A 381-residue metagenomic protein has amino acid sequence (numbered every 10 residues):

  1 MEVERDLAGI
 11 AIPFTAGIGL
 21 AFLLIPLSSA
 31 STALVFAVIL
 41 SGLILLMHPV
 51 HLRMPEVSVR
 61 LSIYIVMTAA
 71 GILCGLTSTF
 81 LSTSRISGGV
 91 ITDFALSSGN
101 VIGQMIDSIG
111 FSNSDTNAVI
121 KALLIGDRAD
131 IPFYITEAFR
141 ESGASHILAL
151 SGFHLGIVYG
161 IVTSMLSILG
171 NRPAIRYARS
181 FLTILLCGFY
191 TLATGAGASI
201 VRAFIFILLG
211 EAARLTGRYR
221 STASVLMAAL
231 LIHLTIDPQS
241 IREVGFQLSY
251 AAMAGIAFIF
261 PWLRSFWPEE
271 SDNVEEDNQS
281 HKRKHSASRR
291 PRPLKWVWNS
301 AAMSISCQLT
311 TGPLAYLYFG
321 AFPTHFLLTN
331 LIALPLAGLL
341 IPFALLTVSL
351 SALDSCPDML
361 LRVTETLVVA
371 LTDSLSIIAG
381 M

Functional and structural regions predicted by a protein language model:
M1-A16, L20-F36, L40-H146: Membrane-interface helix/helix-cap signal primarily in integral membrane proteins
E2, I86-F206, E211-A212, Q239: Aromatic-rich juxtamembrane segments at the membrane interface
E4-I18, L23-L27, S31, R60-Y64 (+3 more regions): Internal transmembrane alpha-helical bundles of multi-pass membrane proteins
V38-I44, G160, S164, E211 (+2 more regions): Transmembrane alpha-helices and membrane-interface helical segments of multi-pass integral membrane enzymes
I39-H48, R176-T183, A223-S224, W267-N278: Short, conserved aromatic-histidine micro-motifs
H48-H51, N100, H146, H154 (+4 more regions): Histidine (H) residue identity feature
